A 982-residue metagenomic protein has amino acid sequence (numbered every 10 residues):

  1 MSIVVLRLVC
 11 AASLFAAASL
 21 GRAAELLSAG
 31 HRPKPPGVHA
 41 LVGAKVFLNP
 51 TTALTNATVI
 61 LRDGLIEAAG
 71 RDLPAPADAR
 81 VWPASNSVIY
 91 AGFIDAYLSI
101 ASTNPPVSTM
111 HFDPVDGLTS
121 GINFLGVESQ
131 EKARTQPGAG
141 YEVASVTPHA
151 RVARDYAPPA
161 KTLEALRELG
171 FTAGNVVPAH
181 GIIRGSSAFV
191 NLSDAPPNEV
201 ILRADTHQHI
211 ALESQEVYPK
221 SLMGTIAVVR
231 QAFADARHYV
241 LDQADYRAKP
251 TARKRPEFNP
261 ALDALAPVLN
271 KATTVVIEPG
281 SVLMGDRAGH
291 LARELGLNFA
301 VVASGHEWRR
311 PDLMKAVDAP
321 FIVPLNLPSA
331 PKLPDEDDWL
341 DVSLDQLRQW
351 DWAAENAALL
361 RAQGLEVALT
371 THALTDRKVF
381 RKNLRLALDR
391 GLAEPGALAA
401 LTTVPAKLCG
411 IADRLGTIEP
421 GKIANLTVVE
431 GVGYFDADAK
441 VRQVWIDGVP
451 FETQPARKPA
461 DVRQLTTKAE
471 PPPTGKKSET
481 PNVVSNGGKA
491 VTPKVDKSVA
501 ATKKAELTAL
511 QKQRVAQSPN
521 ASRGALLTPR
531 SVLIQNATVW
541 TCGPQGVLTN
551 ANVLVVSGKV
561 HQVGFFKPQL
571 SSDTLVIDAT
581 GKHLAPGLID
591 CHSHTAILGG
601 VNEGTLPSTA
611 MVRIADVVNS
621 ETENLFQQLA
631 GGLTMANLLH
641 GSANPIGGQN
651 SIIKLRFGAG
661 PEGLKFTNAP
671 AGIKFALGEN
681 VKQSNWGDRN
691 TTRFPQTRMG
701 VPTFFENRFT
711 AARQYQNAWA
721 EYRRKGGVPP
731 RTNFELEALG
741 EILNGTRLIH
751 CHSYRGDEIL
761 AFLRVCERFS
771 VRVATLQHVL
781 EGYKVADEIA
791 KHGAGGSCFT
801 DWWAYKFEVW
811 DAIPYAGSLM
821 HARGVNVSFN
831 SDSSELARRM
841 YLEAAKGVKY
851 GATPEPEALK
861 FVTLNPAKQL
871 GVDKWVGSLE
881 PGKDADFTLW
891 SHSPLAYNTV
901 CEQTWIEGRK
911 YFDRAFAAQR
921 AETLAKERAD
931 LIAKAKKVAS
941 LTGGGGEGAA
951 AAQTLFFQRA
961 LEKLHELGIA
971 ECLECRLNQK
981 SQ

Functional and structural regions predicted by a protein language model:
R7-A18, R22: Bacterial N-terminal signal peptides
E25-G37, V46, P50-G92, S102 (+3 more regions): Histidine-rich, glycine-flanked metal-binding segment
G37-L41, A75-R154, E168, R530-I534 (+1 more regions): Replace "His-x-His-based motif
A44, G64, N86, Y97 (+21 more regions): Divalent metal-coordination and catalytic microenvironments
A44, K407, E419-V462, A537 (+1 more regions): C-terminal cap of metal-dependent C-N hydrolases
R71, F93, T103-S108, S186-F189 (+10 more regions): Short, solvent-exposed loop/turn and secondary-structure capping segments
K132, T274, P320-E430, S518 (+6 more regions): His/Asp/Glu-enriched, well-ordered alpha-helical/loop segment that forms or immediately abuts the divalent-metal
Y156-F299, A303-W308, K440, I446 (+12 more regions): Polyanionic/metal-chelating signatures
